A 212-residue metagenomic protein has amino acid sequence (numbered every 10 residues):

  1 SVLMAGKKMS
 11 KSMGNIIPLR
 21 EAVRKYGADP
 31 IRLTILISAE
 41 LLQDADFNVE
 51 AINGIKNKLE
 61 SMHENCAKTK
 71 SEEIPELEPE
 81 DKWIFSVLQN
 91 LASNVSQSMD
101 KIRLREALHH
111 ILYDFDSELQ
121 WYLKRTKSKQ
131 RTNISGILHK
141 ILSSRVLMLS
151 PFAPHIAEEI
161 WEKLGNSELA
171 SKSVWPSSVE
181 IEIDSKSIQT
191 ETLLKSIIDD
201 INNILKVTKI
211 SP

Functional and structural regions predicted by a protein language model:
S1-V2, P212: Long, charged, glycine-rich C-terminal linkers/tails
V2-S86: Catalytic adenosine-cofactor/nucleotide-binding cores of aminoacyl-tRNA synthetases and other
L3-A5, M9, P18, R32 (+5 more regions): Flexible loop/turn segments at secondary-structure boundaries
P18, D199-D200: Core beta-strand segments of extracellular beta-sandwich domains
P75-S96, H109-Y113, Q120-D199: Acidic, turn-prone loop/beta-hairpin segments
M99-E106: Short helix-adjacent coil turns
E180, T208-P212: Short glycine-rich, basic-tinged beta-strand/loop micro-motifs
D200-K206: Short beta-strand elements of extracellular/lumenal beta-sandwich folds
